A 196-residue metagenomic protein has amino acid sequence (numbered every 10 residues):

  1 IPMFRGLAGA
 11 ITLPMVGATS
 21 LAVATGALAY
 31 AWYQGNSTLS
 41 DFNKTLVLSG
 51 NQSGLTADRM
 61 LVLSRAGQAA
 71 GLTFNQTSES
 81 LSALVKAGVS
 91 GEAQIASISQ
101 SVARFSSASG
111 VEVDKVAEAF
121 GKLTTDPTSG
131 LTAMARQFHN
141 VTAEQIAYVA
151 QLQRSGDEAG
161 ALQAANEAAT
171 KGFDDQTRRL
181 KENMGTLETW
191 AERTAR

Functional and structural regions predicted by a protein language model:
I1-A69, Q76-A87, S97-S106, K115-G172: Small-residue helix-packing and pore-constriction motifs in hydrophobic alpha-helices
G172-E182: Short, charged/polar, low-complexity loop and linker segments that flank or interrupt alpha-helical bundles
M184, E188-A191, A195: Membrane-interacting alpha-helical segments
